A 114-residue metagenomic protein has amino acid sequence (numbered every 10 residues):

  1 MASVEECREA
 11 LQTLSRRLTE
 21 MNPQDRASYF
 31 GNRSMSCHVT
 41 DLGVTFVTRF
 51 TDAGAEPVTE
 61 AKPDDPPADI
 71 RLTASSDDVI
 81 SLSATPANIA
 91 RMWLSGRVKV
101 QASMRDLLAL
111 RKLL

Functional and structural regions predicted by a protein language model:
M1-L114: Feature captures hydrophobic
